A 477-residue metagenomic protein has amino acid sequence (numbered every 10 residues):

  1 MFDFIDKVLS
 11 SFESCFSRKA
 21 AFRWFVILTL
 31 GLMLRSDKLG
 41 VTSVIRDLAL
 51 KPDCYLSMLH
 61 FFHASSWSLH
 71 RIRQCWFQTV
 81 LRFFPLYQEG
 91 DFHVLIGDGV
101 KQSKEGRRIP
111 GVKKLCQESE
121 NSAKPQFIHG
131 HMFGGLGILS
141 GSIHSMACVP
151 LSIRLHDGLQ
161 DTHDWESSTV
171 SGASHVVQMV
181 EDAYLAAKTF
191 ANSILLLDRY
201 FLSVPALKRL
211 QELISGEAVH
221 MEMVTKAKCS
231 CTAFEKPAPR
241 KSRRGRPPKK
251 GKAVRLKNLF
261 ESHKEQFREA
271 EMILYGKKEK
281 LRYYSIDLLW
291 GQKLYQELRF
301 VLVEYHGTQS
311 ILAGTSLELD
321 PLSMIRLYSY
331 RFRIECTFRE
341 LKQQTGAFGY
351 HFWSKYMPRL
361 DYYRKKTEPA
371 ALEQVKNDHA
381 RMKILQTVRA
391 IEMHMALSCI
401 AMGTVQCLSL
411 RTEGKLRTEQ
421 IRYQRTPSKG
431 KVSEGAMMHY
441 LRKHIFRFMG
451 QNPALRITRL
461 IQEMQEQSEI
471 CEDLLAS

Functional and structural regions predicted by a protein language model:
M1-E13, D91, R108, C148-S477: Single, function-defining residue in the core of a domain
M1-H63, L69: Gly/serine-rich nucleotide phosphate-binding loop at the start of the catalytic core of nucleotide/ADP-ribose-handling
F16-W24, A123-I128, K383-M395: Structural motif
R23-V26, C75-F77, Q117-E118, A380-R381: Short linear interaction motifs
V26-L32, G137, S398, M402: Contiguous, well-ordered alpha-helical segments that form the cores/surfaces of helical PPI scaffolds
M33-K38, A49-P52, S66, K104 (+3 more regions): Short alpha-helix boundary/capping elements
G40-D53, G137-Q160, L289-L294: Glycine/proline-rich, flexible active-site/cofactor-binding loop segments that harbor closely spaced acidic
A64-D157: Active-site-proximal, Lys/Arg-enriched surface segment that forms a nucleic-acid-binding/basic interface patch
